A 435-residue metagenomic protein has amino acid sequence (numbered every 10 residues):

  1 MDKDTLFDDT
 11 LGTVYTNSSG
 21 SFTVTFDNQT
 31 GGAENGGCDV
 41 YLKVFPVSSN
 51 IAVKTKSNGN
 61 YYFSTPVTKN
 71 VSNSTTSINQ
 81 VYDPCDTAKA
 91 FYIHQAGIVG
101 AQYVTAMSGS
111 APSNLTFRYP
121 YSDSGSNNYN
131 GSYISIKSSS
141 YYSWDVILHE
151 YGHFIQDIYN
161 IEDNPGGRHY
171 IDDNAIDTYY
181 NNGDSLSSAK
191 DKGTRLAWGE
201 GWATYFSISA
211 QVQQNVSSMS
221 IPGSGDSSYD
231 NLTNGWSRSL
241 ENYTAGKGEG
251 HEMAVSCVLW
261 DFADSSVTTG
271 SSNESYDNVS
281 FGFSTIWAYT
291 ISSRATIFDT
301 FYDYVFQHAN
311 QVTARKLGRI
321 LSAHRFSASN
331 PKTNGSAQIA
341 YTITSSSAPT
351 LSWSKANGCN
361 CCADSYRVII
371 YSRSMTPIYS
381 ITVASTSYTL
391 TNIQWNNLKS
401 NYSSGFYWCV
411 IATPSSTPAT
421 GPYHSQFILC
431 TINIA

Functional and structural regions predicted by a protein language model:
D4-D27: Short, acidic Ser/Thr/Gly-rich low-complexity loop/linker segments typical of extracellular and cell-surface proteins
T25-G36, F45-I51, S77-T116: Zn2+-dependent metallopeptidase catalytic core
Y133-I147: Short pre-active-site segment immediately N-terminal to the catalytic Zn-binding motif
D145-E162, E200-T204, I208: Active-site recognition of the HExxH zinc-binding catalytic motif
G167-N330: Replace "(M1/M4/M9/M12/WLM)" with "(e.g., M1/M4/M8/M9/M12/M26/WLM)" and add "not limited to" to clarify scope
A328-N357, T420-A435: Pro/Thr/Ser/Gly-rich low-complexity, intrinsically disordered linker/stalk tracts
A356-P377: Solvent-exposed loop/turn segments flanking beta-strands in beta-repeat/beta-sandwich domains
N397-P418: Beta-strand-rich modules
